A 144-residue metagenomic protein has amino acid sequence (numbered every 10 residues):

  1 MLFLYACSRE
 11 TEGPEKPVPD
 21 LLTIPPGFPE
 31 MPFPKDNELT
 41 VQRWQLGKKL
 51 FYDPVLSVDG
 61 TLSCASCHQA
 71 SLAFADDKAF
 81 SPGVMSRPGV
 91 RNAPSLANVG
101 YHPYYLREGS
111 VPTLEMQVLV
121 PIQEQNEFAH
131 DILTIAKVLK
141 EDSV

Functional and structural regions predicted by a protein language model:
M1-Y5: Sec-dependent bacterial lipoprotein signal peptides
C7-V144: Periplasmic c-type cytochrome electron-transfer domains
